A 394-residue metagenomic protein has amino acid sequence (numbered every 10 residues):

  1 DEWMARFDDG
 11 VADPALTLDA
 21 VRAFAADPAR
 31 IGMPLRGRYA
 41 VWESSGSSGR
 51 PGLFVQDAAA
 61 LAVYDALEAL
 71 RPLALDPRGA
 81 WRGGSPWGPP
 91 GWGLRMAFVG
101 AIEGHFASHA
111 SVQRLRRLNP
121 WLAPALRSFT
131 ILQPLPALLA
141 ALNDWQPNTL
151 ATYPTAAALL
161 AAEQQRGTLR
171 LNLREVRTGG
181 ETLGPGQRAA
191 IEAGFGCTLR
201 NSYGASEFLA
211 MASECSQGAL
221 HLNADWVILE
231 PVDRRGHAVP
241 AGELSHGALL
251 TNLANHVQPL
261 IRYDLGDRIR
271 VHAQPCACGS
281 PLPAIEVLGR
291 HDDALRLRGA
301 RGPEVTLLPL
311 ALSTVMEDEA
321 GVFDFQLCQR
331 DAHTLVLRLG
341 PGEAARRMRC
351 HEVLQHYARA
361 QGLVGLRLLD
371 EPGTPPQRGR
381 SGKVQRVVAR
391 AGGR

Functional and structural regions predicted by a protein language model:
D1-E43, G49-G91, D144-A151, Q165 (+4 more regions): Nucleotide 5′-phosphate-binding alpha/beta core
S48-R50, W92, A205, R268: Conformational gate/switch positions in structured elements
G52, A62-Y64, G104-S108, L159-L160 (+1 more regions): Short, well-ordered, mixed-charge alpha-helical segments that flank or form enzyme active sites
F54-D57, S108-A110, A162, L260-R262: A short secondary-structure junction signal
F54-V55, R95-G100, L150-T152, R200-S202: A structural signal for short, well-ordered beta-strand segments and their strand-loop junctions that often border
D57, L115-P120: Short helix-loop-beta junction
L75-R117: Conserved AMP-binding loop of ANL adenylate-forming enzymes
L118-R394: Active-site glycine/GP-rich loop and adjacent strand/helix microenvironment that borders small-molecule binding pockets
